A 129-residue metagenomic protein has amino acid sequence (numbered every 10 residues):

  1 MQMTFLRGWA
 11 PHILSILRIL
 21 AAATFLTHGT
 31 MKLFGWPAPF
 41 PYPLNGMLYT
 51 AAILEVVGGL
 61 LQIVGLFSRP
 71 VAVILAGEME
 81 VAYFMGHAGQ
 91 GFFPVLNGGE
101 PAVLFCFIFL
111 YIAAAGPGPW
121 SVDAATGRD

Functional and structural regions predicted by a protein language model:
M1-F34, L48-I53, V57, I63-D129: Extended, low-polarity transmembrane helix blocks
G35-L44: Inter-helical junctions in multi-pass inner-membrane proteins, predominant in energy-converting antiporter-like
